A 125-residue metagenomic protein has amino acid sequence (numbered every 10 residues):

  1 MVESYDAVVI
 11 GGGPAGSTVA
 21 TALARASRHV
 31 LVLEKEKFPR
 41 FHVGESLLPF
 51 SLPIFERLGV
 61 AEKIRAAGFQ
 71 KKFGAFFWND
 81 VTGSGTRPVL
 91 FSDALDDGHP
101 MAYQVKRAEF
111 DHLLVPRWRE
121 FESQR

Functional and structural regions predicted by a protein language model:
M1-A15, L31: Beta1/beta-strand and adjacent pyrophosphate-binding region of the FAD-binding site in flavoprotein oxidoreductases
S4, F77-R125: Conserved N-terminal helical subregion
V8, A24-V43: Glycine-rich FAD pyrophosphate-binding loop
G11-G13, K35, R107: Glycine-rich Rossmann-fold phosphate-binding loop(s) that bind the pyrophosphate of adenine dinucleotide cofactors
A15, V19, F38: Conserved Rossmann-like nucleotide-cofactor binding loop
T21, R25, P53, P116 (+1 more regions): Short, well-ordered alpha-helices that flank and scaffold nucleotide-derived cofactor binding pockets
R28, V60, S123: Short phosphate-binding/catalytic loops that engage adenosine nucleotides
R40-T82: N-terminal FAD cofactor-binding segment of flavoenzymes
